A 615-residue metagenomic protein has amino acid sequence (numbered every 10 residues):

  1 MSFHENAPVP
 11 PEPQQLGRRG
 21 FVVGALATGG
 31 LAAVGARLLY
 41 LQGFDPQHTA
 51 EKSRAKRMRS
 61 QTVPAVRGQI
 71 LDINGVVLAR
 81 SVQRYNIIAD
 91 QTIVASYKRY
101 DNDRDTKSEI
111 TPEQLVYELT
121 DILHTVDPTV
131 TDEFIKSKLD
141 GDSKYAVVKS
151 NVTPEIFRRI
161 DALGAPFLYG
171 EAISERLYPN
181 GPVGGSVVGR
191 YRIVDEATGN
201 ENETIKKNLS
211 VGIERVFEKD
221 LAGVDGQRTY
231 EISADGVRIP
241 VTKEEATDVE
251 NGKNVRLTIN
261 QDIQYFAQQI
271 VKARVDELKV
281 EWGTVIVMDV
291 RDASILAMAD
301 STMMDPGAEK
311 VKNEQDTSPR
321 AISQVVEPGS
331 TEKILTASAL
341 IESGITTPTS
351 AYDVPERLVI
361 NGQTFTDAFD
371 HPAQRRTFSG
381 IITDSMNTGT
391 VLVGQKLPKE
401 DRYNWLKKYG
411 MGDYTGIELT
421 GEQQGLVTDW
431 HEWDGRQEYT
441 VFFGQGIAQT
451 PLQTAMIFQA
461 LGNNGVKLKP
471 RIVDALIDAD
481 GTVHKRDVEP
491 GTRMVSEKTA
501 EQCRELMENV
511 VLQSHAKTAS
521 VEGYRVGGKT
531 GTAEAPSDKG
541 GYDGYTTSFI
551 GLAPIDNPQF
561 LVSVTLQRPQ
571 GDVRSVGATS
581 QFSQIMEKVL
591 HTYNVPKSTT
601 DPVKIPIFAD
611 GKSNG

Functional and structural regions predicted by a protein language model:
M1-L16, T28-A33: N-terminal secretory signal peptides
R18-V22: N-terminal export leaders
L38-S60: Aromatic-capped interface at the extracytoplasmic side of an N-terminal signal-anchor transmembrane helix
T62-V66, K279-W282, P470: Short, small/polar residue-rich loop motifs at catalytic or cofactor-binding pockets
I93, Q114-D121, E133-N251, V564 (+1 more regions): Small/polar-residue-rich segments within soluble enzyme cores
S233-E244, M288-S330, L335-L566, R574 (+1 more regions): Beta-lactam-recognizing serine transpeptidase/beta-lactamase-like catalytic domain environment
P240-G283: Conserved, well-ordered alpha-helix/loop/beta-strand core segments that scaffold catalytic motifs
V483-V488, T579-G615: Short, gly/Ser/Thr-rich active-site loops of penicillin-recognizing serine hydrolases
